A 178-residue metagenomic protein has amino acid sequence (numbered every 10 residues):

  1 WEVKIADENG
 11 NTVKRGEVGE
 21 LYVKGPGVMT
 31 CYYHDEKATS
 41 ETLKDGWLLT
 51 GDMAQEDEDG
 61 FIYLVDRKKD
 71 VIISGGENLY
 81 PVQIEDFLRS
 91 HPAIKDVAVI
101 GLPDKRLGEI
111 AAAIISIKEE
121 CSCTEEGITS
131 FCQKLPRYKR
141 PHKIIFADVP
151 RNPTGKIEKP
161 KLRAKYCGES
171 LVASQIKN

Functional and structural regions predicted by a protein language model:
W1, G19, E109-A111, H142: Change "...and in nucleic-acid phosphodiester-cleaving endonucleases..." to "...and in nucleic-acid processing enzymes
W1-E2, D45, T50-G51, K95 (+1 more regions): Short loop/turn microsegments at loop-to-beta-strand junctions
E2, Y32-Y33: Adenylate-forming
K4, R15-M29, W47, M53-A54: AMP-binding/adenylate-forming core of the ANL superfamily
N9, G25, T30-C31, E41 (+4 more regions): AMP-binding/adenylate-forming catalytic core of the ANL superfamily
E36-S40: A short helix/loop element that forms part of the nucleotide-sugar donor recognition site in Leloir-type
Y166-N178: Acidic/polar alpha-helix N-cap and adjacent early helical turns within long charge-rich amphipathic helices/linkers
